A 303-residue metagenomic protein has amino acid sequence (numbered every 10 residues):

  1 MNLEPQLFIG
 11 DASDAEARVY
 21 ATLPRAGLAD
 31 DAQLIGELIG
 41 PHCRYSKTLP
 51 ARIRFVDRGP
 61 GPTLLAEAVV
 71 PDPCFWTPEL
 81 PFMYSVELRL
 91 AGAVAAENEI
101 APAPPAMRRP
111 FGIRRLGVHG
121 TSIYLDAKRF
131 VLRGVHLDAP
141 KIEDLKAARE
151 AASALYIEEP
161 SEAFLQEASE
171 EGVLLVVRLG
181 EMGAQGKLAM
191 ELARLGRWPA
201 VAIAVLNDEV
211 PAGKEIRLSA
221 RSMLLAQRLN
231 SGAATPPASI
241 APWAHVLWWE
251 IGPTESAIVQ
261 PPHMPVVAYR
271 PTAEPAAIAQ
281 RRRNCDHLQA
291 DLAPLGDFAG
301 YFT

Functional and structural regions predicted by a protein language model:
M1-T303: Secreted/periplasmic carbohydrate-active enzymes, especially glycoside hydrolases
